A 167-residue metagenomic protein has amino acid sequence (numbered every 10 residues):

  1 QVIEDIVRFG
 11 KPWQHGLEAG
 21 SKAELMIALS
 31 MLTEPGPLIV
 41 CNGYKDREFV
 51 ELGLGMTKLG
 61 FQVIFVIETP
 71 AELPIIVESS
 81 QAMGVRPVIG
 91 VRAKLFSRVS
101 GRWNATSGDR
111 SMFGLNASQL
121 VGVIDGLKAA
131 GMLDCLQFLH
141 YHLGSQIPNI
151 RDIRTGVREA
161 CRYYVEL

Functional and structural regions predicted by a protein language model:
Q1-L167: Active-site-proximal beta-alpha core segment in soluble small-molecule metabolic enzymes
